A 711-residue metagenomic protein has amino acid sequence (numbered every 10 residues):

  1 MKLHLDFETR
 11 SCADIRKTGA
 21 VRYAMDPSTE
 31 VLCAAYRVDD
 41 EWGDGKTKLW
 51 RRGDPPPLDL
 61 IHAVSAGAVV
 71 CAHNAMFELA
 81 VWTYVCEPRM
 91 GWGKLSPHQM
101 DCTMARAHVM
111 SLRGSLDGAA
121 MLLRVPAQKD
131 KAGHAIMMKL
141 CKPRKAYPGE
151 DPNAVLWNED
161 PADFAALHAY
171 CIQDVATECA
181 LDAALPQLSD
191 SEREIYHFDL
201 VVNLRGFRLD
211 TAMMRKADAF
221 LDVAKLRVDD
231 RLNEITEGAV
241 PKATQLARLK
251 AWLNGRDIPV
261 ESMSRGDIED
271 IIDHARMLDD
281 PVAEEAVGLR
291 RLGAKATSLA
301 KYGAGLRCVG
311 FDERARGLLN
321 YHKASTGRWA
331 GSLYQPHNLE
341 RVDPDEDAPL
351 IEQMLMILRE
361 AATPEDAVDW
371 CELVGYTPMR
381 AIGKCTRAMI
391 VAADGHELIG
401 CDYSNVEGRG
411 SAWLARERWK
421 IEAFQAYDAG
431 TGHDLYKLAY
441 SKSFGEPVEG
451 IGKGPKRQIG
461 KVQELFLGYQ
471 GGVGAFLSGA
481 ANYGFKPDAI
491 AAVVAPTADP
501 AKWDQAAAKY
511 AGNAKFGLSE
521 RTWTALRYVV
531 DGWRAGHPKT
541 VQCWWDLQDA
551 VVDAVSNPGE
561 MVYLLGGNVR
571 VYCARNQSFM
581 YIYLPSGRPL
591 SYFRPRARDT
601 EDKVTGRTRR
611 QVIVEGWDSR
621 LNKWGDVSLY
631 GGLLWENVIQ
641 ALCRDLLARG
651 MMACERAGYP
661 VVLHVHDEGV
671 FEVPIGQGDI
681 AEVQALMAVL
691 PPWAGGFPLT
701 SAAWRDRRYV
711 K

Functional and structural regions predicted by a protein language model:
M1-E8, A13, C33-A35, M121-P126 (+6 more regions): Conserved "right-hand" nucleotidyltransferase catalytic core of DNA-directed polymerases
G19-R22, E407-E446, S591-L629: Metal-dependent catalytic core segments for phosphate chemistry
T29-L32, Y36, D40-L58, S65-P186 (+3 more regions): Active-site-proximal helix-loop-helix substrate-binding element of RNase H-like nuclease domains
M76-G91, M110, K250-G255, S404-W419 (+1 more regions): Short active-site loop/helix that positions an aromatic residue
M100-D101, I195, T236, T244-R248 (+2 more regions): Short Gly/Ser/Thr- and Asp/Glu-enriched loop/turn motifs at secondary-structure junctions
Q173-C179, S404, G632-M652: Conserved pre-motif C helix in the palm subdomain of viral-like polymerases
L185-I195, P487, L646-E668: Active-site palm subdomain of RNA-directed nucleic acid polymerases
G650-A703: C-terminal structured "cap/appendage" subdomains that terminate the fold
